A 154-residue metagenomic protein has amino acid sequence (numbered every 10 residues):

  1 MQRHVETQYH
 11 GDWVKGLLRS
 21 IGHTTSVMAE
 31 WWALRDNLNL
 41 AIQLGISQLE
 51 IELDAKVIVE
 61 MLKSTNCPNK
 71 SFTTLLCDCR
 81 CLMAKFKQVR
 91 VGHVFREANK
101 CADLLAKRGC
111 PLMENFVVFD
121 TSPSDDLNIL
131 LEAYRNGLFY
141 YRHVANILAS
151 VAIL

Functional and structural regions predicted by a protein language model:
M1-L154: Primary recognition of RNase H-like, Mg2+-dependent phosphodiesterase/nuclease domains
